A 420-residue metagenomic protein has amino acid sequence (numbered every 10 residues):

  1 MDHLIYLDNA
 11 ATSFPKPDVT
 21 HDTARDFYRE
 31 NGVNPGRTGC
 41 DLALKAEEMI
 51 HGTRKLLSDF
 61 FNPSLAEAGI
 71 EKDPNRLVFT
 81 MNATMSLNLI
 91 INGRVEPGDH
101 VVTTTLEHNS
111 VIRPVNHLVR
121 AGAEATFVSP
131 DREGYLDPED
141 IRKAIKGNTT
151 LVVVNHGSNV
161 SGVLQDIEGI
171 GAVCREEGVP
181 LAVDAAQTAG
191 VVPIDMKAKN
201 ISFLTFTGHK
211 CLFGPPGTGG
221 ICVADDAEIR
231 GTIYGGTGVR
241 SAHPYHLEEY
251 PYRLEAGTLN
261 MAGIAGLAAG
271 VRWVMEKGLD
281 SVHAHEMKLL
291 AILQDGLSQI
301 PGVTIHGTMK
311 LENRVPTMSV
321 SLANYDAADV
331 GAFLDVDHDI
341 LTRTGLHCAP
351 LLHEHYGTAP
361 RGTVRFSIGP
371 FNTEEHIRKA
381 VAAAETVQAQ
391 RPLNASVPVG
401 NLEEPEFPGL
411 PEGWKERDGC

Functional and structural regions predicted by a protein language model:
M1-C420: Pyridoxal 5′-phosphate
